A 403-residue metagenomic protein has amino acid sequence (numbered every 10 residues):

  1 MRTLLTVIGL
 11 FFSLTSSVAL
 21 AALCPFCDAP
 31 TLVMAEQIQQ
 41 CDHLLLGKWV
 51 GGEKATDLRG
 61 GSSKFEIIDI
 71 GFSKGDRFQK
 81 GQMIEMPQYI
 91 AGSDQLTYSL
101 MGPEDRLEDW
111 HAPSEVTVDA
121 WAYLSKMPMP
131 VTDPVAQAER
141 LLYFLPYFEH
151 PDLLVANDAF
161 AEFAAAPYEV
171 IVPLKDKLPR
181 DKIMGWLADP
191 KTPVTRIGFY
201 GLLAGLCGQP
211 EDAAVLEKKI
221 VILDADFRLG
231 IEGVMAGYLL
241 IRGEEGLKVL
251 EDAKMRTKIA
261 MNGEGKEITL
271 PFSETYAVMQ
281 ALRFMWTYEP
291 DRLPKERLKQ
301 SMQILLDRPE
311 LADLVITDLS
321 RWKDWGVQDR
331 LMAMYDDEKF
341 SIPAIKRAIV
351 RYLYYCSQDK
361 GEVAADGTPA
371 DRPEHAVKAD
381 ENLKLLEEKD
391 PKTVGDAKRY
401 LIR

Functional and structural regions predicted by a protein language model:
M1-T3: N-terminal secretory signal peptides that target proteins for export/translocation
L5-S17: Bacterial N-terminal signal peptides
V18-P151, V155, A164: Transition segments tied to proteolytic processing and entry into folded domains
L124-P134, N157-L174, A188, T195-G208 (+4 more regions): Structural detector for internal amphipathic alpha-helices that build alpha-solenoid repeat scaffolds
Q137-L145, E169-G185, Q209-V221, G243-T257 (+5 more regions): Amphipathic alpha-helical scaffolding segments comprising HEAT/armadillo-like alpha-solenoid repeats
P146-D152, G185-T192, K218-F227, D252-P271 (+5 more regions): Solenoid-like repeat scaffolds
V170, R180-L187, V194, G198-R228 (+6 more regions): Extended alpha-solenoid helical-repeat scaffolds
A344-R403: Eukaryotic acidic, Ser/Thr-rich intrinsically disordered low-complexity regions
